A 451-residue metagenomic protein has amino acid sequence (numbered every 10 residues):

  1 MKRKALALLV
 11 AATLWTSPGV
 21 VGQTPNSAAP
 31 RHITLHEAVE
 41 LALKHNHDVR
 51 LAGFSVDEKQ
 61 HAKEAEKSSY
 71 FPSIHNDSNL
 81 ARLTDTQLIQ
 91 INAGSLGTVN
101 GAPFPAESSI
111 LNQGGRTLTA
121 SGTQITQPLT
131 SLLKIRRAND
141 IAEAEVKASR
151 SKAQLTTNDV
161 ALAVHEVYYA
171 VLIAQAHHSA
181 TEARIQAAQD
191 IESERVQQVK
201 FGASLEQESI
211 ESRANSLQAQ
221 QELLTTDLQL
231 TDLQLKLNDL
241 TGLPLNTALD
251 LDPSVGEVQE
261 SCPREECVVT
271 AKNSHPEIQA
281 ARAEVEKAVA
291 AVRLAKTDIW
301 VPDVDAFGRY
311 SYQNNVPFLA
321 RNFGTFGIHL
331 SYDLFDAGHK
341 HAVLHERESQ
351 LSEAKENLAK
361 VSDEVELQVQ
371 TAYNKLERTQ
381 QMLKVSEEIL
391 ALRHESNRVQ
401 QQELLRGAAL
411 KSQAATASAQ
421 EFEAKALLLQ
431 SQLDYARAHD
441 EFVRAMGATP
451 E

Functional and structural regions predicted by a protein language model:
K2-L8, V20-S27, R82-T84, L88 (+2 more regions): Acidic, low-complexity, intrinsically disordered peripheral segments
T16-S17: N-terminal signal peptide c-region/cleavage motif recognized by signal peptidases
P25-V39: Regulatory alphaC helix of protein kinase catalytic domains
E40-T130, L162, L243, V268-A342 (+2 more regions): A small-residue-enriched
R50-F54, K67-S68, N112-T117, L129-T157 (+8 more regions): Sec/SRP-type N-terminal targeting helices
T157-T270, A372-K375, T379-M382, V399 (+3 more regions): Periplasmic alpha-helical coiled-coil/stalk elements that build and connect Gram-negative outer-membrane
V199-A203, L404-A408, A445: A short glycine-centered flexible hinge/capping loop motif at secondary-structure junctions
